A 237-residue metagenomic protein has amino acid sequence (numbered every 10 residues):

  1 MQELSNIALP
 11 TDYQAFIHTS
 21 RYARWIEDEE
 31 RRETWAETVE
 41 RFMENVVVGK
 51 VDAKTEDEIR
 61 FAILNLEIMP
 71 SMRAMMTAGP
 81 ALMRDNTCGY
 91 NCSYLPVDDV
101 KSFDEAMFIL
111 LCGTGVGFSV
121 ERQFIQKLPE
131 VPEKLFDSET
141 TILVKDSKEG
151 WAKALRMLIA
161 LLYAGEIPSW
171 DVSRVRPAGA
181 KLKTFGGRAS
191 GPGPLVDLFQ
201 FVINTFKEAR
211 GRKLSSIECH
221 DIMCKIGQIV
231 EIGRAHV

Functional and structural regions predicted by a protein language model:
M1-R234: Extended catalytic cores of very large enzyme megasubunits
